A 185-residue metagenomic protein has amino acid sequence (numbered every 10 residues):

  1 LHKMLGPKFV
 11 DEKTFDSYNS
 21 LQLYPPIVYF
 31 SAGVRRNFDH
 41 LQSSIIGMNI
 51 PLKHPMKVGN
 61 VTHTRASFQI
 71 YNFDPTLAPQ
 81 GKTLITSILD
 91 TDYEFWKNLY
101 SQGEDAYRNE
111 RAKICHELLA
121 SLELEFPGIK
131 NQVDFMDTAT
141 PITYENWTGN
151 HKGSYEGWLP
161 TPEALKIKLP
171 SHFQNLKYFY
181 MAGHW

Functional and structural regions predicted by a protein language model:
L1-Q80: Mid-domain catalytic core of redox enzymes that form a hydrophobic substrate pocket/lid adjacent to a catalytic redox
H2-K3, P79-E117: Conserved FAD/dinucleotide-binding core of flavoprotein oxidoreductases
F9-D11, Y93-Y100, K177-Y180: Short acidic (Asp/Glu) and glycine-rich catalytic loops that position anionic groups and cofactors
Y24-P26, L77-G81, F126, S171-L176: A structural signal for short secondary-structure junctions
I27-V28, K97-A106, Y180-W185: Glycine- and acidic
A32-V34, I70, L89, M136 (+2 more regions): Hydrophobic side chains in beta-strands
N37-F38, P79-Q80, D105-I142: Flavin-binding catalytic cores
L124-W185: A glycine-rich dinucleotide-binding beta-alpha-beta segment and adjacent secondary-structure elements that constitute
